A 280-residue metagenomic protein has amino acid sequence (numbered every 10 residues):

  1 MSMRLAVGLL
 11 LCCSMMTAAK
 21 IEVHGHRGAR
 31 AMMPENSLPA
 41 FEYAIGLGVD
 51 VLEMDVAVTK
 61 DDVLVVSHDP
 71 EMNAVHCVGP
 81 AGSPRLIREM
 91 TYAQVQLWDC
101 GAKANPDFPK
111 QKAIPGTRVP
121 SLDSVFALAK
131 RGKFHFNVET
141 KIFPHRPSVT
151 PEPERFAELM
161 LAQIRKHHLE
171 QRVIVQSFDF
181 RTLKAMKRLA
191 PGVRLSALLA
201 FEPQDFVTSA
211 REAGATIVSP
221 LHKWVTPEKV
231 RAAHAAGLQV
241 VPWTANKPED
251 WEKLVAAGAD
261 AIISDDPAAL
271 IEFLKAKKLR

Functional and structural regions predicted by a protein language model:
S2-L9: Sec-dependent signal peptide recognition, specifically the positively charged N-region followed immediately by
L9-L10, L97: Mature extracytoplasmic/luminal segments of secretory-pathway proteins
L10-A18: Hydrophobic h-region of N-terminal signal peptides that target proteins for export in Gram-negative bacteria
T17-R280: Phosphate-group recognition and catalysis centered on beta-loop-alpha active-site segments
